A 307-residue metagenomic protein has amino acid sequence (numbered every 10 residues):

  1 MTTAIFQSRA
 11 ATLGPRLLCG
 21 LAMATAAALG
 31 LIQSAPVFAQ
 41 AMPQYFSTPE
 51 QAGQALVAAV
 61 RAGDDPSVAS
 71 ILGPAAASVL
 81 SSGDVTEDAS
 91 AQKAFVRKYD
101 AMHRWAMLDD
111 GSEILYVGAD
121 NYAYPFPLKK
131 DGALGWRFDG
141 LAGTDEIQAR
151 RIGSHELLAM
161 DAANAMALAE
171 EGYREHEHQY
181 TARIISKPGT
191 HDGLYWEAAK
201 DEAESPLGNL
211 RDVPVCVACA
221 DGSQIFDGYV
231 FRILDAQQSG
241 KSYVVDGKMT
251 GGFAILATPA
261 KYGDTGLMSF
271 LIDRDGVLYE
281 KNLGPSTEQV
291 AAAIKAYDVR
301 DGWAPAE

Functional and structural regions predicted by a protein language model:
M1-G14: N-terminal secretory signal peptides that target proteins for export/translocation
C19-P36: C-terminal segment of classical bacterial N-terminal signal peptides
F38-A58, A62, A106, T144-L168: Short, low-complexity N-terminal intrinsically disordered segments enriched in polar/charged residues
D64-A76, T181-I185: Short, well-ordered alpha-helical segments enriched in acidic and aromatic residues
A76-Y124, A220-D227, R232-M249: Surface-exposed, charged secondary-structure patches
I114-Y116, N121-L157, V277-K281: Short beta-strand edge/turn micro-motifs at domain boundaries
E171-D264: Flexible, glycine-rich surface segments
G251-A296, R300, P305-E307: C-terminal soluble interaction/assembly domains
